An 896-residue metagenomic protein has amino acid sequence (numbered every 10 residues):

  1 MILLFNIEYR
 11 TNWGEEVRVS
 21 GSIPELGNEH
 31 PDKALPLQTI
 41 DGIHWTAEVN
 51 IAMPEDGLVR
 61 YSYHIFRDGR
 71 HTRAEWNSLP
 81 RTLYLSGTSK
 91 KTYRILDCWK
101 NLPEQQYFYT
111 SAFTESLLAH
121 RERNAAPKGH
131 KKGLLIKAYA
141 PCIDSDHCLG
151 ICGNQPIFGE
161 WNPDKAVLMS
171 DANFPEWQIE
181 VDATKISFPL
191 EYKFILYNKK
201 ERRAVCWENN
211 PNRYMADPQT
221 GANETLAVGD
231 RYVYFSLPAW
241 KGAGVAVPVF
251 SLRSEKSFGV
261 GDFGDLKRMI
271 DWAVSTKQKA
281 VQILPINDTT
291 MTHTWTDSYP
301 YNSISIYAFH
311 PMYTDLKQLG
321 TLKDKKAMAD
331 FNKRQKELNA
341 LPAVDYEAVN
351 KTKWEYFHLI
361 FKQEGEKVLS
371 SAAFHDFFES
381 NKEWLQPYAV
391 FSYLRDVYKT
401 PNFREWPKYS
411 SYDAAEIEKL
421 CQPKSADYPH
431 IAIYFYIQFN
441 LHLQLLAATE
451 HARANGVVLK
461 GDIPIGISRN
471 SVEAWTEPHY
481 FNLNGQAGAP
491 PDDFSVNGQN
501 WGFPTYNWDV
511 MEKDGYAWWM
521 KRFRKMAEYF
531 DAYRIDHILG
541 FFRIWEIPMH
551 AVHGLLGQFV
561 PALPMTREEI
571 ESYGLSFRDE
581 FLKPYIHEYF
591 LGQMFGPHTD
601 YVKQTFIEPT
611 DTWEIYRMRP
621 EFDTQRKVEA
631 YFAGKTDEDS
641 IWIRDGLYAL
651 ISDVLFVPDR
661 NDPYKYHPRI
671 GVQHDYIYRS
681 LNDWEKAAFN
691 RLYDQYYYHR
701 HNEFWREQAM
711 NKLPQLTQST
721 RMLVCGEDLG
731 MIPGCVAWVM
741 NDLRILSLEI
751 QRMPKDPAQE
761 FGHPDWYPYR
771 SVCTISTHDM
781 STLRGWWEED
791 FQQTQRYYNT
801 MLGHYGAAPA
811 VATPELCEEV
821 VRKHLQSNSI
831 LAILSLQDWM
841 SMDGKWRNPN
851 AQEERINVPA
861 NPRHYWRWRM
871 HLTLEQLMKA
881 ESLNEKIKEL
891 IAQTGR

Functional and structural regions predicted by a protein language model:
I2-E8, G133-Y139: A short, amphipathic beta-strand motif
R10-D56, F66-G87, A140-F188, Y197-T220 (+2 more regions): Aromatic-rich carbohydrate-binding modules that target alpha-glucans
K91: Catalytic "initiation/cleavage/transfer" segments centered on a nucleophilic residue and adjacent nucleic-acid-engaging
I95-W99: Boundary detector for helix-to-coil junctions that initiate low-complexity/charged tails
P103-E104: Intrinsically disordered, low-complexity glycine/proline-rich and charged
Y107-K131, L135, D182-K185, C206 (+1 more regions): Catalytic cores of glycan-processing enzymes that make or break glycosidic bonds
